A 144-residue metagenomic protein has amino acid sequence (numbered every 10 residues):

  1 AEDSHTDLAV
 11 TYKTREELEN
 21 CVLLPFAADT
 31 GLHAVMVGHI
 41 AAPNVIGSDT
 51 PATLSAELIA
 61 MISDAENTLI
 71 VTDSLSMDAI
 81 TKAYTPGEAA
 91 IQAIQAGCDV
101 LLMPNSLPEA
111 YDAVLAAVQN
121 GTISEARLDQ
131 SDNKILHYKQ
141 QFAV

Functional and structural regions predicted by a protein language model:
A1-A116, T122-A126: Second-shell residues forming the walls of enzyme active-site clefts
Q119-V144: Mid-to-C-terminal alpha-helical segments outside catalytic/metal-binding sites
